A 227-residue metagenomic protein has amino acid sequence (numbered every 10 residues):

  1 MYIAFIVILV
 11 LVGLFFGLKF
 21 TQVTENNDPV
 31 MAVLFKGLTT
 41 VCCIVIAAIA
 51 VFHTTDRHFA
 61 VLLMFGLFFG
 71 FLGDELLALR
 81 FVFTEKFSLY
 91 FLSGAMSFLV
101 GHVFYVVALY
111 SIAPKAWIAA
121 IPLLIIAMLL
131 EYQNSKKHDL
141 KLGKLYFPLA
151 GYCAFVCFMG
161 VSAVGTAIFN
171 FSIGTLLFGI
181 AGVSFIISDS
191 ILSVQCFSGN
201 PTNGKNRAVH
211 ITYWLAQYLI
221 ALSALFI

Functional and structural regions predicted by a protein language model:
M1-I227: Polytopic alpha-helical membrane-helix bundles and their juxtamembrane interface segments in multi-pass membrane
